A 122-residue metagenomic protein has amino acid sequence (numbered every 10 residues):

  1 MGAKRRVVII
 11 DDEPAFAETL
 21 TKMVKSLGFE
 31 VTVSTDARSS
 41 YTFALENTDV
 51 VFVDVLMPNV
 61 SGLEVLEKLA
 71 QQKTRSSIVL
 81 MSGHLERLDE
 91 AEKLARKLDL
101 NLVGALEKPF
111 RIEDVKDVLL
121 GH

Functional and structural regions predicted by a protein language model:
A3-A15, L20-V24: Conserved acidic segment of CheY-like receiver
V33-T42, G62: Helix N-cap/capping motif at the beta->alpha junctions
L45-N47, L69-R75, K97: Conserved phosphotransfer cores of two-component systems
D54: Active-site residues of response regulator receiver
M57: Receiver (REC) domain active-site loop signature in two-component systems and cognate sites in sensor histidine kinases
E64, K68, L85-A105: Alpha4 helix (beta4-alpha4-beta5 surface) of REC/receiver domains from two-component response regulators
M81-G83: Hydrophobic/aromatic residues positioned on beta-strands within the core alpha/beta folds
E107-L119: C-terminal output helix
